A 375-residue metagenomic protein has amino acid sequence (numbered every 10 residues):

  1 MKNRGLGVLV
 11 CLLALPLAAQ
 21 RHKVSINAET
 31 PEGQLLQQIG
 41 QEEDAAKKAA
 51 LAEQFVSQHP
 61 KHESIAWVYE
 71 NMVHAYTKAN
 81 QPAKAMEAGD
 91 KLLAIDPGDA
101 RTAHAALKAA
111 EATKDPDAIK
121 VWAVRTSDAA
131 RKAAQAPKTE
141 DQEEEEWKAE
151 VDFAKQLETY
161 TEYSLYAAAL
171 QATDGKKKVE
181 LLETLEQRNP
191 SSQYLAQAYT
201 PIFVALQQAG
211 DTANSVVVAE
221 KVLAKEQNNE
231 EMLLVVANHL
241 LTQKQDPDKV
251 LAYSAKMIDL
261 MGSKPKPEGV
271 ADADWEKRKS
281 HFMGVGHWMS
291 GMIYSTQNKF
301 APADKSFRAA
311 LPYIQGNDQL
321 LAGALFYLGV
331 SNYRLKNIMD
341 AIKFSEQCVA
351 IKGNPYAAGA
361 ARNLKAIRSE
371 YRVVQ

Functional and structural regions predicted by a protein language model:
L17-N71, K78, R101, V121 (+6 more regions): N-terminal leader/linker segments that initiate helical-solenoid repeat arrays
H22-N27, Y160-Y163, P267-V270, S280-G286 (+3 more regions): Terminal, low-structured helical/coil segments at or just beyond the last alpha-helical repeat
L35-Q38, M72, A106, L165-A168 (+6 more regions): Structural register within alpha-helical repeat arrays
A45, P82, P116, G175-K178 (+4 more regions): TPR-repeat structural position
Q58-I65, A94-T102, K132-D141, Q156 (+6 more regions): Short solvent-exposed coil/turn linkers within tandem alpha-helical repeat scaffolds
A94, E111-Q135, L241, A252-G262 (+3 more regions): TPR/TPR-like (Sel1-like) alpha-helical repeat modules
